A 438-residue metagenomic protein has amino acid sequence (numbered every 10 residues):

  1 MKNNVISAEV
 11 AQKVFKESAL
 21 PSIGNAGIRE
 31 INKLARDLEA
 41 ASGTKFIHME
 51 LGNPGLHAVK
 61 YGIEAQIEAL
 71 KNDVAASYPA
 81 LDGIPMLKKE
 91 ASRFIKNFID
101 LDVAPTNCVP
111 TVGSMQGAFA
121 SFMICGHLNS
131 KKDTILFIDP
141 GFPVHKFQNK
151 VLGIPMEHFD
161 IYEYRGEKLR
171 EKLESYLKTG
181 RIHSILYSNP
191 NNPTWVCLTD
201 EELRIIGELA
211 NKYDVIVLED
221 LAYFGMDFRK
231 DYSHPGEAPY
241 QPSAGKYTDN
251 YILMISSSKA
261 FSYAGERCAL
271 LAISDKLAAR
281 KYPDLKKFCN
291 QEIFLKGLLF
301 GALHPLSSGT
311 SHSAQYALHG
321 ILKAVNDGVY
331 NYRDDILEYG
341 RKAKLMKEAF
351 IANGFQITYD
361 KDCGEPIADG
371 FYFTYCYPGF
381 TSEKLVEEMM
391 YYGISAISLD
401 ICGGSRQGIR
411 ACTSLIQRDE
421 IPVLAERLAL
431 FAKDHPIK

Functional and structural regions predicted by a protein language model:
K2, R93, N97, L101-V103 (+3 more regions): PLP-dependent enzyme catalytic core of the Aspartate aminotransferase-like
N3-K13, E17-G113, L322-V329, H435-K438: N-terminal small-domain helix-loop-helix segment of the aminotransferase-like
I31, M49, Q66, A91 (+13 more regions): Generic structural signal for small/hydrophobic residues in well-ordered secondary structure, especially within
L38, S42, L152, K212-Y213 (+2 more regions): Helix C-cap/helix->beta junction micro-motif
V74-Y213, L218, F224-K246, I252 (+1 more regions): Conserved core of the PLP fold type I
Y247-L337: Conserved core segment of the aminotransferase class I/II
H312-Q315, H319, Y332-I351, I357-C376: Conserved glycine-rich beta-strand-loop-beta hairpin in the small C-terminal domain of fold type I
